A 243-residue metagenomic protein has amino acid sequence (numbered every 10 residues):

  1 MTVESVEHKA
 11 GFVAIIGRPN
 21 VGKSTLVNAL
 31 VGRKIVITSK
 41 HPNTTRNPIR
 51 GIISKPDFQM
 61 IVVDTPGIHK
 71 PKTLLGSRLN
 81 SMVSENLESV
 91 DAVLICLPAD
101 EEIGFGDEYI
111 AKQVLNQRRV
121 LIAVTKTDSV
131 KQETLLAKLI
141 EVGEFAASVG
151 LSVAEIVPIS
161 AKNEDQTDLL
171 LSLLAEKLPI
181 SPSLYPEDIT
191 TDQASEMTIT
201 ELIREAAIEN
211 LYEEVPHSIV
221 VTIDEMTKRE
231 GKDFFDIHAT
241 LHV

Functional and structural regions predicted by a protein language model:
M1-A92, L97, A239-H242: Conserved G1/Walker A P-loop phosphate-binding module
A10, Q117, K126, P216 (+1 more regions): A general secondary-structure signal for short beta-strands and their flanking turns/coil in non-transmembrane regions
A14, N28, N47, G51 (+8 more regions): Solvent-exposed alpha-helical segments within well-ordered globular domains of core cellular machineries
R33, I52-P56, P71, N86-V93 (+5 more regions): Conserved, well-folded catalytic cores of nucleic-acid-processing and energy-transducing macromolecular machines
P42-T44, P66-H69, A99-I103, T127-V130 (+3 more regions): Conserved nucleotide-binding/hydrolysis micro-motifs of P-loop NTPases
S54-Q59, R78-A154, T227-G231: Conserved C-terminal guanine-recognition region of P-loop GTPase G domains, centered on the G4
R118-L121, D128-S195: Canonical P-loop GTPase G-domain recognition
D188-V243: Long, well-ordered amphipathic alpha-helical subdomains in the mid-to-C-terminal portions of large enzyme subunits
